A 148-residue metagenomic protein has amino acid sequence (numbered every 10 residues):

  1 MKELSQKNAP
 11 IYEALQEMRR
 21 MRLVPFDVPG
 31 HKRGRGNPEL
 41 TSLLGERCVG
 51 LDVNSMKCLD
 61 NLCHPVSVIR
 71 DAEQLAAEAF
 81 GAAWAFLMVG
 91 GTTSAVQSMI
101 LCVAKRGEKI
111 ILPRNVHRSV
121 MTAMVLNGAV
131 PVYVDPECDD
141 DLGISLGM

Functional and structural regions predicted by a protein language model:
M1-S67: N-terminal "arm"/small-domain region of PLP-dependent enzymes with the aminotransferase-like
E3, K7, K57-V68, L87-G91 (+3 more regions): Catalytic cores of large soluble enzymes that bind and process phosphate-bearing ligands
E46-S94: Conserved N-terminal alpha-helix of the aminotransferase class I/II PLP-enzyme fold
D71-L75, S94-M99, S119, M148: Well-ordered alpha-helical segments embedded in enzymatic catalytic cores
W84-I110, V120-A123: Conserved beta-loop-alpha segment that forms the PLP phosphate-binding cup at the N-terminus of a helix
F86-L87, I111-L112, P131-D135: Short hydrophobic alpha-helical runs that function as membrane-insertion/retention elements
L112-P131: Substrate-binding/gating loop at the entrance of the active-site cleft, primarily in PLP-dependent aminotransferase-like
A129-M148: PLP-dependent aminotransferase-class I/II
